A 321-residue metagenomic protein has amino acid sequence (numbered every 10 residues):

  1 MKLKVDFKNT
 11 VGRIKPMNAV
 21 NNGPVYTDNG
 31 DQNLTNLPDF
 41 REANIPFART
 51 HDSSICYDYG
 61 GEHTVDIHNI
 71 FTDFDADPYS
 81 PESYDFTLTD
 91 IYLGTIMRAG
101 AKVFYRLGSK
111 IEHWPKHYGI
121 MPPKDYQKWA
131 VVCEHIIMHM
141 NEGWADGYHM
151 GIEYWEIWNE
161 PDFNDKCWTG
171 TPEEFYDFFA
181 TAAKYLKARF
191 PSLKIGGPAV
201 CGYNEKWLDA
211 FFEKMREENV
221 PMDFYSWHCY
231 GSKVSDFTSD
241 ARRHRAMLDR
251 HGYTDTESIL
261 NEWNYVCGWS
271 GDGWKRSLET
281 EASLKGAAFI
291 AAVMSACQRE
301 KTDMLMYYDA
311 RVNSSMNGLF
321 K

Functional and structural regions predicted by a protein language model:
M1-P46, T50-H51: Mature N-terminal, pre-catalytic/accessory segment of carbohydrate-active enzymes
K4-F7, T27-N36, T87-I91, H139-E142 (+3 more regions): Short alpha-helical segments and helix-capping/turn motifs at coil-helix boundaries
P38-R41, E218, Q298: Non-catalytic positions within long, well-ordered alpha-helices that form the structural scaffold/packing of enzyme
A43-V234: Substrate-binding cleft and catalytic face of glycoside hydrolase catalytic domains, especially the flexible beta-alpha
P161, E262-W263: Active-site metal-binding loops of divalent metal-dependent hydrolases
D223, H228-Y230, F237-H244, L248 (+1 more regions): Extended catalytic-interface subdomain
T256-E262: Active-site neighborhood of phospho(di)ester-bond hydrolases with catalytic His/Asp-centered motifs
N264-K321: Aromatic/acidic polysaccharide-binding cleft in carbohydrate-active enzymes
